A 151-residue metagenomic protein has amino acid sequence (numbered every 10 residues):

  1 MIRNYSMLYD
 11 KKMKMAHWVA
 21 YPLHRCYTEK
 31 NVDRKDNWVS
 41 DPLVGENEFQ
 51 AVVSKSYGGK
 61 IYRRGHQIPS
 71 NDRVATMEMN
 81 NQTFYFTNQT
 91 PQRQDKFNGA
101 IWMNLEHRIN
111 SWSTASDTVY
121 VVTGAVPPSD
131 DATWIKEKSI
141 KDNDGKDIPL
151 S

Functional and structural regions predicted by a protein language model:
I2-Q67: Short, His- and charge-rich active-site/binding loops that engage polyanionic ligands
E46-S151: Domain-level detector of nuclease and nuclease-like folds in predominantly extracellular/periplasmic contexts
